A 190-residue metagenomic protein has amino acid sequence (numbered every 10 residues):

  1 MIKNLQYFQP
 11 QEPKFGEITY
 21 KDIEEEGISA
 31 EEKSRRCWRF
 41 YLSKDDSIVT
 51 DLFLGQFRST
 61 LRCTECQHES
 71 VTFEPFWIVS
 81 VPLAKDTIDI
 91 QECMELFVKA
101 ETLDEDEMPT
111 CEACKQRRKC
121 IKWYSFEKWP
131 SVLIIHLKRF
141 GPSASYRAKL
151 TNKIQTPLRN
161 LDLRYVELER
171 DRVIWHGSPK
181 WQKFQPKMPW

Functional and structural regions predicted by a protein language model:
M1-Q11, R62-E65: Active-site nucleophile-adjacent alpha helix/oxyanion-hole segment immediately C-terminal to the catalytic cysteine
I2, G55-F57: Folded extracytoplasmic luminal domains of secretory or organellar precursors
P13-I48, F53, T60, T64-W190: Exposed substrate/partner-binding surface patches
